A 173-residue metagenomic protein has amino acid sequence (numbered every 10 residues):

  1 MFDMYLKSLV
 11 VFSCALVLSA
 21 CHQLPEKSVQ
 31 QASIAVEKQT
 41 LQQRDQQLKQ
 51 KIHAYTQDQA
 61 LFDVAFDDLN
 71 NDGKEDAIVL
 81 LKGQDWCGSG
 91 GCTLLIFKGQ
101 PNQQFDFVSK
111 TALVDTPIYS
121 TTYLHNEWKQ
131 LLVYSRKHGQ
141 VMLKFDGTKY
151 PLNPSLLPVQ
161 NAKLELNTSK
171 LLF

Functional and structural regions predicted by a protein language model:
M1-V10: Bacterial N-terminal signal peptides that target proteins for export
H22-K38, Y119-F173: Acidic, small-residue rich beta-repeat scaffolds with periodic aromatic anchors
I34-R44, S89-S109, M142-Y150: Beta-propeller blade repeat segments, especially FG-GAP/WD-type strand-to-loop junctions in 6- to 7-bladed propeller
A54-F62, K110-S120, K163-L172: Repeat-based blade/solenoid architectures
A54-Y55, Q84-S89, V141: Short consensus segments that form the blades of beta-propeller domains, in both extracellular/periplasmic
A65-L69: Calcium-binding motifs, dominated by EF-hand helix-loop-helix domains
N71-K82, H125-L132: Acidic/hydrophobic-patterned starts of short beta strands in beta-sheet-rich repeat architectures
